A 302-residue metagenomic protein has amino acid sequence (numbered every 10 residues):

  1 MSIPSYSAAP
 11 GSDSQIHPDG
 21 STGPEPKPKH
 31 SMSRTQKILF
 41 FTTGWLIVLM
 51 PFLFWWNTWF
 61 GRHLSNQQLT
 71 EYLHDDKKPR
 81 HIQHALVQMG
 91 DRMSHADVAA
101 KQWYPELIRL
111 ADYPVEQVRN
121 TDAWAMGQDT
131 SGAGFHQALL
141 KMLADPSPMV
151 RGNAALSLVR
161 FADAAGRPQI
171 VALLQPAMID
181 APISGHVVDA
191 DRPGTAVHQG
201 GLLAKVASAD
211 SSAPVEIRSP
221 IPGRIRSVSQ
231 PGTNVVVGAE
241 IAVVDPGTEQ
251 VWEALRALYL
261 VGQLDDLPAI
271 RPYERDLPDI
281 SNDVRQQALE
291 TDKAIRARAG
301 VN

Functional and structural regions predicted by a protein language model:
M1-K29: N-terminal intrinsically disordered, acidic low-complexity segments at the extreme N-terminus
M32-T35, W59-L73, S94-D112, T130-A144 (+4 more regions): Amphipathic alpha-helical scaffolding segments comprising HEAT/armadillo-like alpha-solenoid repeats
K77-K78, P114-V115, P146-S147, M178 (+2 more regions): Short inter-helical turns and helix N-cap capping residues of alpha-solenoid HEAT/ARM repeat scaffolds
H81-I82, R119, R151-G152, V251 (+2 more regions): Residue-level detector of extended alpha-helical repeat arrays and alpha-solenoid scaffolds
Q88, A125-Q128, S157-R160, A164 (+2 more regions): Core register positions within helices of long alpha-helical scaffolds
V171-V187, L202-I225, V243-V244: Short beta-strand-turn/beta-hairpin segments enriched in glycine/proline and small hydrophobics that form edge-strand
A181-A196, I225-N234: Short histidine-centered loop motifs in beta-beta connectors
G194-V206, G232-I241: A structural signal for short beta-strand/turn segments enriched in small hydrophobics and glycine
